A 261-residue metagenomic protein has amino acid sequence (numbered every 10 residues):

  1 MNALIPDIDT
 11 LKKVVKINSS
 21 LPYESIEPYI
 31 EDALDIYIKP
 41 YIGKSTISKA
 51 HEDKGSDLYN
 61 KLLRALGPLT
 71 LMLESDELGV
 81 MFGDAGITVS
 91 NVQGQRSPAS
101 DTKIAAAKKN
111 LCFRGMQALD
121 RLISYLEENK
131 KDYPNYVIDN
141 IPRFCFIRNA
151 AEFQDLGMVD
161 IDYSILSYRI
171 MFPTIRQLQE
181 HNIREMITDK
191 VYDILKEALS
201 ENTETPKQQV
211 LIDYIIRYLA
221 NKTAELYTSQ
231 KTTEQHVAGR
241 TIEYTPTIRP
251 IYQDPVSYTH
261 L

Functional and structural regions predicted by a protein language model:
M1-P22, I141-L156: Short, intrinsically disordered N-terminal pre-domain segments
L11-I47: N-terminal ordered "arm"
I26-L34, I165-T203: Hydrophobic/aromatic interaction determinants used to assemble and anchor large protein complexes
I38-L63, M72-D76, V80, E204 (+1 more regions): N-terminal assembly/attachment segments of tailed bacteriophage virion structural proteins
D57-N91, R217-T228: Elongated alpha-helical scaffolds
D76-Q93, S229-Q253: Extended intrinsically disordered, low-complexity coil regions enriched in Ser, Thr, Gly, Ala and often Pro
L126-I165: Low-complexity intrinsically disordered segments
T259-H260: Conserved small/polar residues in nucleotide/adenosyl-binding loops
